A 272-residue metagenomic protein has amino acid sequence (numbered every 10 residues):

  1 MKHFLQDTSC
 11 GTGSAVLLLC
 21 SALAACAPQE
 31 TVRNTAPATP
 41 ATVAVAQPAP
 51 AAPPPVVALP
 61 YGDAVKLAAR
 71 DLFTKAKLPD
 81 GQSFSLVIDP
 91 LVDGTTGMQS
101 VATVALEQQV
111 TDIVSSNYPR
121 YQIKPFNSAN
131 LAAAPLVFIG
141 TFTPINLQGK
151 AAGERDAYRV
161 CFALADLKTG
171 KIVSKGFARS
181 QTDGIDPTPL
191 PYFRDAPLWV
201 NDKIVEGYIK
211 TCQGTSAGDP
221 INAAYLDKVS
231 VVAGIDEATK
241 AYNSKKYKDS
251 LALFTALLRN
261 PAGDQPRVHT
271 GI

Functional and structural regions predicted by a protein language model:
K2-A15: Bacterial N-terminal signal peptides that target proteins for export
A22-A25: C-terminal motif of bacterial Sec signal peptides marking the signal peptidase cleavage site
A27-Q82, D166-R267: C-terminal/domain-edge helix-coil "capping" segments
V56-A58, L91-V104: A short, highly charged nucleic-acid-interacting micro-segment common to nuclease and nuclease-linked defense proteins
D71-L72, S85-L91, S116, Y121-A163 (+1 more regions): A short, hydrophobic beta-strand-centered structural micro-motif
K77, G81-V92, T96-G97: N-terminal, post-signal-peptide region of Sec/Tat-exported proteins
A102-K124: Mid-length scaffold segments of soluble, non-membrane domains
